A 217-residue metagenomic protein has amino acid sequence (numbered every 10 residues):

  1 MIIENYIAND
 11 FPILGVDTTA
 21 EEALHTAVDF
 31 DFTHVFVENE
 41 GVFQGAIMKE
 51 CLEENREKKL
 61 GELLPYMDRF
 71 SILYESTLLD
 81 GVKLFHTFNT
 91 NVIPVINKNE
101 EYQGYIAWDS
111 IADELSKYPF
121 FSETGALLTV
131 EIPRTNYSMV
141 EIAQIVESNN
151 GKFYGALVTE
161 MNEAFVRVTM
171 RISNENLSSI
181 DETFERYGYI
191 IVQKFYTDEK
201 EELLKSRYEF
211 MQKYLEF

Functional and structural regions predicted by a protein language model:
M1-T26, F36-N39, F43-M48, E53-H86 (+5 more regions): Bateman/CBS regulatory modules and CBS-like beta-alpha motifs in cytosolic regions of diverse proteins
I13, T18-D29, H34, L203-M211 (+1 more regions): Intrinsically disordered, low-complexity terminal regulatory regions
D17, D31, E57-G61, S110-A112 (+1 more regions): Generic preference for hydrophobic/aromatic residues in regular secondary structure cores
D31, N89, V166: Exposed loop/turn and edge beta-strand positions of beta-sandwich/beta-sheet ligand-binding modules
T33, N91, K152: Short acidic/polar active-site loop segments enriched in Thr and Asp
F70-S71, I96-K98, Y102-F217: Cytosolic regulatory modules rich in charged/polar residues
